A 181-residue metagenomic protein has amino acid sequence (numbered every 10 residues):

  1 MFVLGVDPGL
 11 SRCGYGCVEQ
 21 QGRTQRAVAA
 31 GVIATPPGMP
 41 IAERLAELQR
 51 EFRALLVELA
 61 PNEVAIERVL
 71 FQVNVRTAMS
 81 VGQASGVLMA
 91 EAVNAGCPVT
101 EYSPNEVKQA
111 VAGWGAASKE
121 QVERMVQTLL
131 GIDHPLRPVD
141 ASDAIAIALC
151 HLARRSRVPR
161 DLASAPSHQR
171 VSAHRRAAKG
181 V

Functional and structural regions predicted by a protein language model:
M1-V181: Phosphate- and other anionic-substrate recognition elements at nucleic-acid/protein interfaces
